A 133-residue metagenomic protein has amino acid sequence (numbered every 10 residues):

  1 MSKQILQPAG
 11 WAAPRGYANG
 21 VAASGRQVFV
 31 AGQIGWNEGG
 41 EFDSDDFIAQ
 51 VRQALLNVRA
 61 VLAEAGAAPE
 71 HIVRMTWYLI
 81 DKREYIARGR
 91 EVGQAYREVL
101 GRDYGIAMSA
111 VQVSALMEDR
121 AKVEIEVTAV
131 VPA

Functional and structural regions predicted by a protein language model:
S2-A133: Short, polar/acidic, helix-capping and beta-turn segments at strand->helix junctions that line the mouths
